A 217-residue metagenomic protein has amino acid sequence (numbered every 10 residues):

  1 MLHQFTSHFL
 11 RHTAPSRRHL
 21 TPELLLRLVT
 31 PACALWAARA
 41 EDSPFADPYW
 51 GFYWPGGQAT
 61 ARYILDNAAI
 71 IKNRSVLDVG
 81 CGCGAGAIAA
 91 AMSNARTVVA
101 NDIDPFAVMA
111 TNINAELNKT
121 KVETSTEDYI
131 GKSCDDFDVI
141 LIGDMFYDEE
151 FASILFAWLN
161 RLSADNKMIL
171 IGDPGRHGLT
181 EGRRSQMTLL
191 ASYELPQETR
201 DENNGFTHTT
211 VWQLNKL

Functional and structural regions predicted by a protein language model:
M1-L217: S-adenosylmethionine-dependent methyltransferases
